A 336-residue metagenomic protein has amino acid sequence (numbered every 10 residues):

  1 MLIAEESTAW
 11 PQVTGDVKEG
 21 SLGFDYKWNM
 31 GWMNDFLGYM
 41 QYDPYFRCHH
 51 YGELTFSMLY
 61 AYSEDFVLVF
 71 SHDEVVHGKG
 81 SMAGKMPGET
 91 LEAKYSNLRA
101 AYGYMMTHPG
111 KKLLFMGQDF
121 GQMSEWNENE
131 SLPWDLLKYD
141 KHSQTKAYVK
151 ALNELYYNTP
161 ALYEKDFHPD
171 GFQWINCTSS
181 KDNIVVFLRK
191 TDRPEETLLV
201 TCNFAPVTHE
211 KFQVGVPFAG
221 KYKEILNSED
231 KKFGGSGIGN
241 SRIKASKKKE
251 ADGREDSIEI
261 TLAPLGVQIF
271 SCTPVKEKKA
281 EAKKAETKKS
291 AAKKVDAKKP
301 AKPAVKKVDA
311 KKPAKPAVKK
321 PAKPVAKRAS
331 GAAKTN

Functional and structural regions predicted by a protein language model:
M1-E128, Y157-V214, F218-E229, S236-G237: Conserved alpha/beta catalytic core and glycan-binding cleft of carbohydrate-active enzymes
K85-A93, P133-S143, R254-E259: Active-site rim elements
A93-N97, D140, Q144-Y148, S179 (+1 more regions): Soluble or luminal CAZymes and related metallo-dependent hydrolases
N127, S131, P274-E277: C-terminal/domain-terminus segments
L132, L137, K141-T145, L152-E154 (+1 more regions): C-terminal accessory region downstream of the catalytic core in glycan-modifying enzymes
L137-Q173, G266-I269: Aromatic- and carboxylate-lined catalytic core of secreted/periplasmic carbohydrate-active enzymes
R242-K279: C-terminal beta-strand-rich structural cap/linker in extracellular carbohydrate-active enzymes
E277-N336: Intrinsically disordered, polybasic Lys/Arg-rich low-complexity tracts
